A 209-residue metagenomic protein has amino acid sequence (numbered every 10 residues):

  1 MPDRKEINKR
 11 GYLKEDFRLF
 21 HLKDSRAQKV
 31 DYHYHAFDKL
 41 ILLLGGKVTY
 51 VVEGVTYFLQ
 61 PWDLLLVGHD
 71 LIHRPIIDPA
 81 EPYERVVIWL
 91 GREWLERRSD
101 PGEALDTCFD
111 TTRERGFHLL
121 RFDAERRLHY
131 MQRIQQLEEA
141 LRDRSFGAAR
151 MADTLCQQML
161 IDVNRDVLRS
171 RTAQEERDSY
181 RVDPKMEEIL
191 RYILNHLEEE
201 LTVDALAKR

Functional and structural regions predicted by a protein language model:
M1-K23, R74-R142, R165-S170: A hydrophobic/aromatic-rich effector-binding and dimerization subdomain of bacterial HTH-type transcriptional regulators
Y12-K14, H35, V51, L59 (+2 more regions): A generic fold-level signal
R18-H35, I72: Conserved short histidine dyad/triad with adjacent acidic residue
H33-Y50, L66: Short, conserved beta-strand element in jelly-roll/cupin
K47-T49, L65, H69-P75, W94-E96: Histidine-centered metal-chelating micro-motifs
G54-H69: Short acidic-glycine-tyrosine-enriched beta hairpin
G116-R126, L141-R209: Short, Lys/Arg-enriched, Trp-marked, Pro/Gly-tolerant hinge/linker segments that flank
